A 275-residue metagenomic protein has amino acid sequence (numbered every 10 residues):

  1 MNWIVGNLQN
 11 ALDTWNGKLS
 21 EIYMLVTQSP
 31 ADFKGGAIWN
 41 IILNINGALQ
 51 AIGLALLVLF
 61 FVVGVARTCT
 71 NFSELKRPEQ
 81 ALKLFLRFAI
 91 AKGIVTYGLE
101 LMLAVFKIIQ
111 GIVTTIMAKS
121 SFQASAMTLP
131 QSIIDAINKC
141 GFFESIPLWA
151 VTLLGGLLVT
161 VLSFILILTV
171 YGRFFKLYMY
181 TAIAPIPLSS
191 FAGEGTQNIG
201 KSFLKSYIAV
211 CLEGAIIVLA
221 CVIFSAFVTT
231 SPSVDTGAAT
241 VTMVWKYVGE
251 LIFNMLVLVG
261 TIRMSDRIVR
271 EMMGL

Functional and structural regions predicted by a protein language model:
M1-L56: Binding/recognition "hotspot" determinant
M1-L8, P78-G98, G200-V210: Alpha-helical transmembrane segments and their helix-start/interface "positive-inside/aromatic belt" motifs in integral
E21-M24, Q80-R87, K107, T114 (+4 more regions): Short amphipathic alpha-helical coupling elements at transmembrane boundaries
I42-Q50, L82-L86, I90, N138 (+5 more regions): Alpha-helical membrane-interface segments at transmembrane helix boundaries
A51-V63, L154-T160, L177: Hydrophobic alpha-helical transmembrane segments
L56-K92, I183-Q197: Hydrophobic transmembrane alpha-helix segments characteristic of membrane transport and insertion machinery
K92-I183, C221-G274: Non-cytosolic segments of integral membrane proteins
L188-K205, G237, I268-M272: Alpha-helical transmembrane segments
